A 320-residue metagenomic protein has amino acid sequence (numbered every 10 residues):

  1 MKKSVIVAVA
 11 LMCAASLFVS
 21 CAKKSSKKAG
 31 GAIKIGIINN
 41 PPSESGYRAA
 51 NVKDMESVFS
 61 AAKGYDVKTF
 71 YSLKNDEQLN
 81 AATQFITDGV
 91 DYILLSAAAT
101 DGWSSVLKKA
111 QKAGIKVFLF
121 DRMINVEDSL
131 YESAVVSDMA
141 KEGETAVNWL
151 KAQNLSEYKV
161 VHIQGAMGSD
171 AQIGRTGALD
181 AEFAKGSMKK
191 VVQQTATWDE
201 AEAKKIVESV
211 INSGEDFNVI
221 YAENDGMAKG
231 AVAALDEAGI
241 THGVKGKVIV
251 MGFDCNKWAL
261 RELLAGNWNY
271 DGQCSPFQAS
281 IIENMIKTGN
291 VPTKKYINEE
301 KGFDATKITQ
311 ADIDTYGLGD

Functional and structural regions predicted by a protein language model:
M1-K34, S60-A61, K108-I115, D314-D320: Short, low-complexity disordered leader/linker segments with a strong preference for bacterial N-terminal type II
G31, I163, M167, A171 (+2 more regions): Hinge/cleft segment of the Venus flytrap/periplasmic-binding protein
G31, Q78, A134-V160, E202-K204 (+2 more regions): Hydrophobic alpha-helical segments within soluble ligand-binding/sensing domains
K34-D54, V58-A62, K68-Q84, S96-D101 (+2 more regions): Extracytoplasmic "Venus flytrap"
G46-A61, Y65, E142-A146, D170-M188 (+2 more regions): Short, solvent-exposed amphipathic alpha-helices that sit in or adjacent to ligand/effector-binding or catalytic
T69-Y71, V126-W149, I163, Q193 (+1 more regions): Short beta-strand elements at the ligand-binding edges of bilobed clamshell
I86-D88, L95-Q111, L179, A196-R261: Hydrophobic alpha-helical
G102-K141, N256-L264, T306: Flexible loop/hinge segments that line or gate small-molecule binding clefts
